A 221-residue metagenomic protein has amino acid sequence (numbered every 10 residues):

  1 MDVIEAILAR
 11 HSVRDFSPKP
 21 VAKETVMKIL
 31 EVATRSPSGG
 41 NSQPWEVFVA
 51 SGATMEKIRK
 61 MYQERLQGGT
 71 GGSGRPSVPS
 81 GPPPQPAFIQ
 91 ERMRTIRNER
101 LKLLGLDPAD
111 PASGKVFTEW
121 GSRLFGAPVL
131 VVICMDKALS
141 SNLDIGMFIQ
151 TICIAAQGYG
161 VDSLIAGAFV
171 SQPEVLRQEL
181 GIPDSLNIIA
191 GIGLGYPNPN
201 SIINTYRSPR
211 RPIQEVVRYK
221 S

Functional and structural regions predicted by a protein language model:
M1-S221: Acidic, surface-exposed loops and disordered segments
